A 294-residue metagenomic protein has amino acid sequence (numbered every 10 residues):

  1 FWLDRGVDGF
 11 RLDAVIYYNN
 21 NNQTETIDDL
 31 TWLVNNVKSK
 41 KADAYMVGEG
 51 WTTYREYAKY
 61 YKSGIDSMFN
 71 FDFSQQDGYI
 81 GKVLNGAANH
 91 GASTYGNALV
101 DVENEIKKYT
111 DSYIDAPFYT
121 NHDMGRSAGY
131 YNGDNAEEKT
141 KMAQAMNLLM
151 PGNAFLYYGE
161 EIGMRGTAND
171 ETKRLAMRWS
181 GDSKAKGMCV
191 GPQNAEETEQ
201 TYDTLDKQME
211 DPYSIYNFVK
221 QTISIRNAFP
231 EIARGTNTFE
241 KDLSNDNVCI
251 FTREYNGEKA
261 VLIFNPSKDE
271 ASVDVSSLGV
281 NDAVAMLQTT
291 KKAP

Functional and structural regions predicted by a protein language model:
F1-D8: A conserved hydrophobic secondary-structure block that centers on an alpha-helix together with its immediately flanking
R11-D111, D115, A136-E137, A145 (+3 more regions): Active-site-proximal helices and loops of the catalytic beta/alpha 8
Y18-N21, R126, E270: Short, solvent-exposed loop/turn segments at secondary-structure junctions
E49, Y119, M286-T289: Conserved beta-strand termini and adjacent loop/short-helix elements that scaffold enzyme active sites in alpha/beta
F118, N132-A271: Loop/helix patches that line or flank the sugar-binding groove of alpha-linked glycan CAZymes
S127-Y131: Surface-exposed cleft-lining segments at the edges of enzyme active sites
S267-P294: C-terminal beta-sandwich/jelly-roll accessory domains of carbohydrate-active enzymes
